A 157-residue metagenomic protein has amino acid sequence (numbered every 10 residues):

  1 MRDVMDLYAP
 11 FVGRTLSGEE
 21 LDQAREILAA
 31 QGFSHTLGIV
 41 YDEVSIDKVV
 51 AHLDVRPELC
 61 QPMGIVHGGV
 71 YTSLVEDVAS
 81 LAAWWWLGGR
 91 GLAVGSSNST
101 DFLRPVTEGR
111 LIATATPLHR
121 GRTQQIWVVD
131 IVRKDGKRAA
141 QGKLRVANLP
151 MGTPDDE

Functional and structural regions predicted by a protein language model:
M1-E157: Terminal targeting signals and extreme-terminal segments of soluble enzymes
